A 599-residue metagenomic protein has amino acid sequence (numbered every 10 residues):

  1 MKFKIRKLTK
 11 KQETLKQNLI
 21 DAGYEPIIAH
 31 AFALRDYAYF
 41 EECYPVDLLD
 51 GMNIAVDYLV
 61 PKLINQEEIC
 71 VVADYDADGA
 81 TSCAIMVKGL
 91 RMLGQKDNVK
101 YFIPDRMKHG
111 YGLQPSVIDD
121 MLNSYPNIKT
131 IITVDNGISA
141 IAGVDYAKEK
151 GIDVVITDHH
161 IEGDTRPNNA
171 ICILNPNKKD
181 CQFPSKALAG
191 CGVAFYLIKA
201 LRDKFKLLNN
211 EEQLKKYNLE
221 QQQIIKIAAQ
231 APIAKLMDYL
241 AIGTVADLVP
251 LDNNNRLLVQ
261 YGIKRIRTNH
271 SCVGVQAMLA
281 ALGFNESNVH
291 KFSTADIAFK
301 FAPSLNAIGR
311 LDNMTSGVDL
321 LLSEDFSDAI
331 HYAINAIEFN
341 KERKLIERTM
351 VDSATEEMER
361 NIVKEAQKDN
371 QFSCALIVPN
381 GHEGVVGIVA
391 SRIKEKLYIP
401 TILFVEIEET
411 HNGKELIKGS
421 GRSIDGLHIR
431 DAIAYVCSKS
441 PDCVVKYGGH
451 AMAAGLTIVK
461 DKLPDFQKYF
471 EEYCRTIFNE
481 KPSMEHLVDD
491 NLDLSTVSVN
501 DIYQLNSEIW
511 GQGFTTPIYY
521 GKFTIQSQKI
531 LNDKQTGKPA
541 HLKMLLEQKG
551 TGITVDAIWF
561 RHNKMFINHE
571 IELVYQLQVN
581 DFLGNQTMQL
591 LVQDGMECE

Functional and structural regions predicted by a protein language model:
K2, R6-T130, K150, N169 (+3 more regions): Hydrophobic helix-and-loop "lid/oligomerization" segment in the mid-to-C-terminal part of catalytic domains
D119, N123-S124, I128-E212: Active-site cavity-forming subdomains of large catalytic enzyme subunits
A142-A147, V389-R392, I502-Q504: A short acidic, amphipathic alpha-helical/loop segment
K439-V444, E472-E480: A common structural junction motif
D490-V555: Accessory interdomain/linker segments of ATP-dependent helicases and helicase-like nucleic-acid enzymes that mediate
G552-M565: Beta-strand/loop nucleic-acid-binding surfaces
H562-V574: Short nucleic-acid-contacting surface segments enriched for D/E, G, S/T with interspersed K/R
L583-E599: OB-fold/S1-family single-stranded nucleic acid-binding modules
